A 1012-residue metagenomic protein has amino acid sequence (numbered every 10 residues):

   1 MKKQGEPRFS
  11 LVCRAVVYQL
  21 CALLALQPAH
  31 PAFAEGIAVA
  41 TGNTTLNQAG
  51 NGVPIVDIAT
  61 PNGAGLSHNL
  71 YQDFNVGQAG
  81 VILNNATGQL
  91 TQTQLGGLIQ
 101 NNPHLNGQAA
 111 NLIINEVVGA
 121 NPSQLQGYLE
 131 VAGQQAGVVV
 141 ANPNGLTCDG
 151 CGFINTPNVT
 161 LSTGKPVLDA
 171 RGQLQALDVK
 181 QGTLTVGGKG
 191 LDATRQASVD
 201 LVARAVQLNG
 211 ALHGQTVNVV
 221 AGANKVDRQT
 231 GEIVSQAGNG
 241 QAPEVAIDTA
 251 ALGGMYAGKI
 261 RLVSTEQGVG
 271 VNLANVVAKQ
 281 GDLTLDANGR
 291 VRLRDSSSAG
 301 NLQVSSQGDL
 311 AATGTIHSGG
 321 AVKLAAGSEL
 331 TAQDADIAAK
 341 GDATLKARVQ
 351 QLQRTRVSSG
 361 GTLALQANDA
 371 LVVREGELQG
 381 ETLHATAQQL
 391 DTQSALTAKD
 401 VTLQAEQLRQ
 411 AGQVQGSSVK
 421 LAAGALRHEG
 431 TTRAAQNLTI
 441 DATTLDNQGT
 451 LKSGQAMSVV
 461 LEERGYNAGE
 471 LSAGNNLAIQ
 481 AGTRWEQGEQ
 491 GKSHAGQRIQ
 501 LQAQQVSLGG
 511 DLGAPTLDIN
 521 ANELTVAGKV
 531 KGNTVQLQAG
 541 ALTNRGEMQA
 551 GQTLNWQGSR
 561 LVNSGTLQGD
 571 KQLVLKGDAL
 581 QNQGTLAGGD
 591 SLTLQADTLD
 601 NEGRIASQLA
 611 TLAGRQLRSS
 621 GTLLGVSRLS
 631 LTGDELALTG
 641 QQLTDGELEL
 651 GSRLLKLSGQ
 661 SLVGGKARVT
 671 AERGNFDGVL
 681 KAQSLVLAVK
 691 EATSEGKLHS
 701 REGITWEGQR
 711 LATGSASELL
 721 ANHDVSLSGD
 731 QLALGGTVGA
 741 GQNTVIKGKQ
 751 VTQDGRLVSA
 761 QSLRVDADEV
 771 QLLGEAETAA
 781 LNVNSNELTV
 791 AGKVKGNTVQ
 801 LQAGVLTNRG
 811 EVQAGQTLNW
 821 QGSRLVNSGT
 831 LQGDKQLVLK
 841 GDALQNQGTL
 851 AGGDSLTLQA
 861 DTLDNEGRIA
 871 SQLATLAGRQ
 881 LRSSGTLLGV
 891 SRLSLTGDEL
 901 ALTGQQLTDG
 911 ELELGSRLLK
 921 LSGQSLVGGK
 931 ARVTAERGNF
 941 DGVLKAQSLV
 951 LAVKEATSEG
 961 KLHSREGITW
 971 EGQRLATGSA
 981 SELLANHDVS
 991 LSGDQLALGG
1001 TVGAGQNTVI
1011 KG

Functional and structural regions predicted by a protein language model:
K2-V16, A22-K279, D286-A287: Solvent-exposed adhesion/ligand-recognition segments of exported proteins
G63-G65, V81-L83, G88-L90, G119 (+113 more regions): Extracellular beta-strand scaffolds
G915: Residue-level detector of conserved, well-ordered beta-strand and adjacent loop positions that form binding/recognition
